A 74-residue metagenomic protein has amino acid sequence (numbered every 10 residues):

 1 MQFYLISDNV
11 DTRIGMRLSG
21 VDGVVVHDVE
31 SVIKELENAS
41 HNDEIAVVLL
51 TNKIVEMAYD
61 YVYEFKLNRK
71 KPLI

Functional and structural regions predicted by a protein language model:
M1-I33: N-terminal first-folded block
R17, S40-H41: Non-catalytic positions within long, well-ordered alpha-helices that form the structural scaffold/packing of enzyme
V24-H27, N38, E44-I74: Core subunits and conserved enzymes of cellular information-processing and envelope-translocation systems across
